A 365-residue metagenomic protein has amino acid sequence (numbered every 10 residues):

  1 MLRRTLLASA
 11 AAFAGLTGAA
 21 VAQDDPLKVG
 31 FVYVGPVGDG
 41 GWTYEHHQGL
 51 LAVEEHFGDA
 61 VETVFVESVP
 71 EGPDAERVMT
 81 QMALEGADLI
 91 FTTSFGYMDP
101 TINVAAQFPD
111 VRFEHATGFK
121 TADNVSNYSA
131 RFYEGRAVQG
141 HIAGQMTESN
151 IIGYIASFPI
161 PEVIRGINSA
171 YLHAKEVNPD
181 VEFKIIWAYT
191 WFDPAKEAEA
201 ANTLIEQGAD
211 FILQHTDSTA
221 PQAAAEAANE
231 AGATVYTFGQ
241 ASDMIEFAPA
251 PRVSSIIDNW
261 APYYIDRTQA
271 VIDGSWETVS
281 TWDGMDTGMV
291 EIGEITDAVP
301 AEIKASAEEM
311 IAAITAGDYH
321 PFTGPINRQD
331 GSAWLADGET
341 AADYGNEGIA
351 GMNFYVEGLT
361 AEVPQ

Functional and structural regions predicted by a protein language model:
L2-L7: N-terminal export leaders
A8-G15: Bacterial N-terminal signal peptides
T17-A22: Sec/Tat signal peptide C-region and signal peptidase I cleavage site
Q23-Q365: A residue-level marker of the well-folded mature domains of exported/periplasmic proteins
